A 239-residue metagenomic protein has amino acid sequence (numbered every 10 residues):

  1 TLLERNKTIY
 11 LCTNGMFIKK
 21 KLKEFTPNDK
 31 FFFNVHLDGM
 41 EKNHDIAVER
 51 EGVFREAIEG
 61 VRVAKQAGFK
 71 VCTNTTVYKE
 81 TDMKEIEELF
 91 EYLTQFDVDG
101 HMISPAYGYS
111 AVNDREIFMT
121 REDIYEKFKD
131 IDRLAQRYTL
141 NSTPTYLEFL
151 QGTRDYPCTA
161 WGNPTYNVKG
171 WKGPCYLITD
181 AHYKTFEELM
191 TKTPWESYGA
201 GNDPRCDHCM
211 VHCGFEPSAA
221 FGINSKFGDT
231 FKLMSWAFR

Functional and structural regions predicted by a protein language model:
T1-P105: Radical SAM/AdoMet-radical enzyme domain recognition
K21-L22, H44-D45, N113, Y176 (+1 more regions): Short glycine-/acidic-enriched loop or helix-start segments at secondary-structure transitions that form or flank
L22, K84-E85, N113-R115, T159: Short, well-ordered secondary-structure micro-motifs
E41-N43, K79, Y109, K172 (+1 more regions): Glycine-rich nucleotide phosphate-binding loop and flanking beta-alpha elements of Rossmann-like dinucleotide-binding
R50-F54, I117-I124: Flexible, glycine- and charge-enriched loops at secondary-structure boundaries
E56-E59, E126, D130: A non-catalytic, amphipathic alpha-helix used as a structural packing/dimerization or gating element in enzyme scaffolds
E80, G100-E122, S142-R154, T179-H182: Flexible glycine/acidic-rich beta-alpha junction loops that bind and position SAM and/or redox cofactors in anaerobic
Y125-K129, Q136-A237: Accessory C-terminal segments flanking Radical SAM cores
